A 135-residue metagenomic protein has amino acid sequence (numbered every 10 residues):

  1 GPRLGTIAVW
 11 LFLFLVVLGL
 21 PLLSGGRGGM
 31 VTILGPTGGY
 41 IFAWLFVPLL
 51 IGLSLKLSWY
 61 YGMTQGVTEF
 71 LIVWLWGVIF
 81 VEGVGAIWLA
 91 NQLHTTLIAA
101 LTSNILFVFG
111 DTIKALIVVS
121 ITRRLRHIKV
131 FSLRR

Functional and structural regions predicted by a protein language model:
G1-G5, G52, E69-G77: Short charge-dense sequence patches
P2-L53: Alpha-helical membrane segments and adjacent membrane-interface helices in multi-pass membrane proteins
V9, S58-W59: A generic short-segment signal for beta-strand/edge and adjacent turn/coil regions
G26, W59-R135: Membrane-embedded alpha-helical hairpins and interfacial helices in multi-pass inner-membrane proteins
V47-K56, T122, R126: Hydrophobic transmembrane alpha-helices
